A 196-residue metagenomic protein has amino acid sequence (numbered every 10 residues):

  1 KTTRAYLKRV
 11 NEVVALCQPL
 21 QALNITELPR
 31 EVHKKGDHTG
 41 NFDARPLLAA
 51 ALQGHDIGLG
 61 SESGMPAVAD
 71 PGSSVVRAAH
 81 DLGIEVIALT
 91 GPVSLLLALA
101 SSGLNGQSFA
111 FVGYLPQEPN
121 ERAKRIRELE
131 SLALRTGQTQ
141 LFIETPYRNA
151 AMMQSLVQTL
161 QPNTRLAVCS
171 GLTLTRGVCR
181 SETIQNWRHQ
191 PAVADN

Functional and structural regions predicted by a protein language model:
K1-I87: Class I S-adenosyl-L-methionine
V13-V14, S102-Q107, E128, T159 (+1 more regions): Short, hinge-like loop/turn segments at secondary-structure boundaries
E31-N41, Q117-N120, L174-G177: A short acidic, often aromatic-flanked loop/helix-cap motif at beta-alpha or helix-coil junctions that lines enzyme
G36-L48, R125-L129, V178-R188: Short, surface-exposed amphipathic charged segments that create phosphate/polyanion-binding patches used for binding
D43-I57, N105-Y114, Q185-N196: A polyampholytic, Gly/Pro-enriched intrinsically disordered region
H55-D56, R135-N196: A contiguous loop/helix-start segment that scaffolds small-molecule binding in enzyme catalytic cores
S61, V86-G91, F142, V168: General beta-strand structural signal in soluble alpha/beta enzymes
D70-L132: Class I SAM-dependent methyltransferase SAM-binding "motif I" and its flanking Rossmann-like core
